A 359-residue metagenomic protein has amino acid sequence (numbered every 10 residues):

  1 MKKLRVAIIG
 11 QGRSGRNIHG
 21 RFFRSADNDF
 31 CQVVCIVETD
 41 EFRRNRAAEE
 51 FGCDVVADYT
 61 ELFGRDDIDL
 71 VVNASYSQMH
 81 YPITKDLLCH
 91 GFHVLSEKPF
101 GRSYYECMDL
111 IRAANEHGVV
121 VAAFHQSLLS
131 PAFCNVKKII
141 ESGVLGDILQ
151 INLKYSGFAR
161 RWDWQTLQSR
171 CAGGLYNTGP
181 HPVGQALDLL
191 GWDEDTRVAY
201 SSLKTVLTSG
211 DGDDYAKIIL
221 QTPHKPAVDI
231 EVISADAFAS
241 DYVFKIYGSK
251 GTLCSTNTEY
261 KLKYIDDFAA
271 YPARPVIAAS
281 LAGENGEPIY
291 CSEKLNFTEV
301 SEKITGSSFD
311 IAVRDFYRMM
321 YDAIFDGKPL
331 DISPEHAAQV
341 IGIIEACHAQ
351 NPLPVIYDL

Functional and structural regions predicted by a protein language model:
M1-F51: N-terminal Rossmann-like dinucleotide-binding module
M1-K3, I8, L70-V72, V119 (+1 more regions): C-terminal helix-rich "cap/oligomerization" subdomain common to oxidoreductases
C53-A113, A312-V313: Beta-loop-alpha module in the N-terminal Rossmann-like domain of NAD(P)-dependent dehydrogenases, especially those
A57, N73, S96, V121-A123 (+3 more regions): Hydrophobic residues in well-ordered beta-strands that form the structural core
Q78, G101-D163: A contiguous active-site-proximal alpha/beta segment in oxidoreductase catalytic domains
D163-D241, E335-A338: Rossmann-like dinucleotide-binding domain that binds NAD(P)(H)
K250-D331, Y357-L359: C-terminal glycine/acidic-rich active-site capping loop/insertion
